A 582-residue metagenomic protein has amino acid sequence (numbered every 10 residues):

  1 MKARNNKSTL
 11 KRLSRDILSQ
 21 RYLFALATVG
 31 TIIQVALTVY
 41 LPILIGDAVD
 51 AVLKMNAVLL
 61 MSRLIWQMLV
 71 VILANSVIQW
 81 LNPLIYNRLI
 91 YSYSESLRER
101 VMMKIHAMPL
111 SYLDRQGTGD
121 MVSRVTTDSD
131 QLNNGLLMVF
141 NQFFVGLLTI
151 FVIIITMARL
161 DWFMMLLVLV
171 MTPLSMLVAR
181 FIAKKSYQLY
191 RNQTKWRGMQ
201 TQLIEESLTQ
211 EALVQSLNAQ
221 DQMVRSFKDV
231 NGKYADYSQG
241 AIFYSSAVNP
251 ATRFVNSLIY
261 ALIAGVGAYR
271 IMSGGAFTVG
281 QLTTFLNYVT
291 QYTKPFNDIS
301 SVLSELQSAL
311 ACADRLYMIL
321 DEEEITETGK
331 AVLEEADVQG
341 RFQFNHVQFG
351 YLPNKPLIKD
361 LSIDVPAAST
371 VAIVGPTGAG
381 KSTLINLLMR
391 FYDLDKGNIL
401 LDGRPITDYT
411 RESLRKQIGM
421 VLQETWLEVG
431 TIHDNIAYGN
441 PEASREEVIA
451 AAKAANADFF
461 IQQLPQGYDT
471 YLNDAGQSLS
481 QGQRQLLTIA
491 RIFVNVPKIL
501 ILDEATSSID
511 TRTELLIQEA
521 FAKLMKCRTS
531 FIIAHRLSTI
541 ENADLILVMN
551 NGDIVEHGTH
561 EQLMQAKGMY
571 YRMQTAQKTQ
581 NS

Functional and structural regions predicted by a protein language model:
M1-R4, Y91, E99-S123, T127-S129 (+6 more regions): Short intracellular "coupling" helices and adjacent cytoplasmic loop segments at the cytosolic face of multi-pass
M1-T38, L53, A57-L64, N82-Y86 (+11 more regions): Membrane-integrated ABC transporters
L18, F24-I78, R159-F163, G274-V279: Transmembrane helix-loop-helix hairpins at lipid-water interfaces of multipass membrane proteins, especially the type-1
L18, V29, I33, L37-L41 (+3 more regions): Hydrophobic alpha-helical transmembrane segments of ABC transporter permease domains
S19, L110-S111, T127-L136, F140 (+7 more regions): An intracellular "coupling" helix at the cytosolic face of ABC transporter transmembrane type-1 domains
L23, V29-G30, V71-I90, L137 (+7 more regions): Alpha-helical transmembrane segments of multi-pass membrane proteins
K54-R63, T156-V170, G240, Y244-D314 (+1 more regions): Helix-loop-helix
T328-G329, E335-S582: ABC-type nucleotide-binding domain
